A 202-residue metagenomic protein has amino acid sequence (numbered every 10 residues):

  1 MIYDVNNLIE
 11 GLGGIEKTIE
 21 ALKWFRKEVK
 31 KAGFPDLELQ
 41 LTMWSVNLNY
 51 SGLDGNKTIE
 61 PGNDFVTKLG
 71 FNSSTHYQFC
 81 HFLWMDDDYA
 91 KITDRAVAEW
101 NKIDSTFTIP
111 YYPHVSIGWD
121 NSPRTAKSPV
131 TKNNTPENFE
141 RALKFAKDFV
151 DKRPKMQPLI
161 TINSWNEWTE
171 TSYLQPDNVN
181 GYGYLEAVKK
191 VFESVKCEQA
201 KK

Functional and structural regions predicted by a protein language model:
M1-K202: Glycan-processing catalytic domains of CAZymes
